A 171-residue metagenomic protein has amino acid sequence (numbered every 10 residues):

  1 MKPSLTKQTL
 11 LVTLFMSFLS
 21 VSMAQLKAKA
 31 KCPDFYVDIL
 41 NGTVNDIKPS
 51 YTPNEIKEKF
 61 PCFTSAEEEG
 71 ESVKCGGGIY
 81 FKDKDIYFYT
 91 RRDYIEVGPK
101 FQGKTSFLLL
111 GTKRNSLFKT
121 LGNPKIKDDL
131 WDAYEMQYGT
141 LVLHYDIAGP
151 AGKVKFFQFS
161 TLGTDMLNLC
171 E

Functional and structural regions predicted by a protein language model:
K2-L10: Bacterial N-terminal signal peptides that target proteins for export
L11-V12, S22: Cleavable N-terminal signal peptides
F15-M16: Short, linear, compositionally biased motifs with a strong N-terminal bias
M23-L130, A148-E171: Short helix/turn-capping signatures at newly exposed starts of structured segments
W131, M136-T140: Extracytosolic low-complexity repeat regions of secreted or lipid-anchored proteins
G139-I147: Low-complexity, intrinsically disordered Gly/Pro/Thr-rich segments
